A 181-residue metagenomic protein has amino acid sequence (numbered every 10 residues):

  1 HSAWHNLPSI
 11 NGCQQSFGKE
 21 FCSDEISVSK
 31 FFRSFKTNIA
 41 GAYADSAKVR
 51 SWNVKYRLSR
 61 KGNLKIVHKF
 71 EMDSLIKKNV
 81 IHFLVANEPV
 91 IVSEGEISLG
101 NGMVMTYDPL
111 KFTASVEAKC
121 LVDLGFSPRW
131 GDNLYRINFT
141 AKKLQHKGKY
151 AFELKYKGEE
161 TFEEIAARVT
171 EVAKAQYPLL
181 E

Functional and structural regions predicted by a protein language model:
H1-E181: CBM-like, beta-strand-rich accessory domains located in the C-terminal region of large, secreted polysaccharide-active
